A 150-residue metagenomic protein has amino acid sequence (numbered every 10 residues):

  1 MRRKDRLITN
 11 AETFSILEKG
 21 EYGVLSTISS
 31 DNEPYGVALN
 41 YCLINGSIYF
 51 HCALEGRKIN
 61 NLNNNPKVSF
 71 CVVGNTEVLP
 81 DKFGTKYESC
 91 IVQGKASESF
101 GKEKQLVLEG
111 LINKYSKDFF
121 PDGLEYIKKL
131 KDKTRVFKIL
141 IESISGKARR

Functional and structural regions predicted by a protein language model:
M1-K19: Extreme N-terminal tail/first-helix region
R2-K4, V78-R150: Charged, gly/pro-rich active-site loop segments
N10, E55-G56: Structural motif corresponding to alpha-helix initiation and N-cap regions
L17, N61-L62, L111: A generic structural signal for nonpolar/aromatic side chains embedded in well-ordered alpha-helices
K19-G20, N64-N65, K133: Structured helix-beta-strand junction loops
G20-L54, F70-C71: Short beta-strand segments
K58-K86: Helix-adjacent hinge/juxtasegments
